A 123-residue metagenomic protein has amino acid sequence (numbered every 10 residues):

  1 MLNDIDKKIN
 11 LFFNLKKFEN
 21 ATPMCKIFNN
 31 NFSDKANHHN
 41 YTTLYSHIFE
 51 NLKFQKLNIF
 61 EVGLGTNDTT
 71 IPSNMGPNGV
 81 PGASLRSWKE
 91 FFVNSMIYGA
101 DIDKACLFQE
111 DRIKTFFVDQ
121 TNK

Functional and structural regions predicted by a protein language model:
M1-K123: A short alpha-helical cap/connector motif
